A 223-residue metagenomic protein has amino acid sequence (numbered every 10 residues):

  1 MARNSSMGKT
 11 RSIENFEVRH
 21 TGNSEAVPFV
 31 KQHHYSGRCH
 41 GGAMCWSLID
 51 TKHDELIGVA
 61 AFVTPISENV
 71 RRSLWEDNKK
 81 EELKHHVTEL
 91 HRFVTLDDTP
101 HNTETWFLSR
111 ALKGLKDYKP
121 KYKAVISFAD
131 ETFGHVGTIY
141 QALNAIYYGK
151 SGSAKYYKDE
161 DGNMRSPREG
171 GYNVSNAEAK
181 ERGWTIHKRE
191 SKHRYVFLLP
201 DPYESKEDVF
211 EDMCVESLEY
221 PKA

Functional and structural regions predicted by a protein language model:
A2-G41: Short amphipathic alpha-helix that is part of the acyltransferase structural core
N15, A43-C45, Y122, K192-R194: Extracellular structured ligand-interaction cores
H20, V63-T185: Acyl-donor binding region in acyl/amide transferases
V30, A43-T64: Conserved beta-hairpin
R38-G42, H187-E190: A short catalytic or substrate-binding loop motif that flags glycine-/basic-rich loops and adjacent residues that bind
M44-W46, G58, T88, T138 (+2 more regions): Residue-level detector of short, conserved catalytic/binding motifs and their immediate flanks
A177, E181-D212: Long, intrinsically disordered, low-complexity Ser/Thr/Pro-rich regulatory/activation regions of nuclear proteins
E207-A223: Short, cationic low-complexity segments
